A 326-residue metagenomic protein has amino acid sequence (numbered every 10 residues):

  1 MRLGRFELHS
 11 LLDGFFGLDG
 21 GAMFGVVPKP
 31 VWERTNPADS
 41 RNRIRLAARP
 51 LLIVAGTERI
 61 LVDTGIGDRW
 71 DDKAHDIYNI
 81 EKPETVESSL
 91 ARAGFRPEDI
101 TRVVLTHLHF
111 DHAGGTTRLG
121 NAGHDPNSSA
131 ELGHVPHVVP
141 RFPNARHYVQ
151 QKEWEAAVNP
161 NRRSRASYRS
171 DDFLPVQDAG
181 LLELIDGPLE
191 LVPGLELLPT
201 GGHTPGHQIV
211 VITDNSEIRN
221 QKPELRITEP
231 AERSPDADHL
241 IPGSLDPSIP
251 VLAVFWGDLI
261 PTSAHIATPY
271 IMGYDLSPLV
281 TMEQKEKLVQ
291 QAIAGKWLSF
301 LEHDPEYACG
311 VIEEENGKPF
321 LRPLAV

Functional and structural regions predicted by a protein language model:
R2-A93, I209-N215, P250-D258: Conserved beta-strand hairpin/beta-sheet module of binuclear metal-dependent hydrolase folds, prominently
D13-F15, T64-G67, L108, K152-E153 (+3 more regions): Active-site metal-binding loops of divalent metal-dependent hydrolases
I60-V62, V104, H147, A253-F255 (+1 more regions): Residue-level marker for buried hydrophobic side chains located in beta-strands that build the well-ordered beta-sheet
I77-S88, I249-V326: Cap/insert and terminal regions of metallo-dependent hydrolase folds
E81-F95, D99, G123-P199, D246-I249 (+2 more regions): Metallo-beta-lactamase
I100-D111: Metallo-beta-lactamase
G115-G123, P136-V138, G206-H207, C309-V326: Short, electropositive alpha-helical surface patch
N121-H137, N215-P250: Intrinsic disorder/low-complexity segments
